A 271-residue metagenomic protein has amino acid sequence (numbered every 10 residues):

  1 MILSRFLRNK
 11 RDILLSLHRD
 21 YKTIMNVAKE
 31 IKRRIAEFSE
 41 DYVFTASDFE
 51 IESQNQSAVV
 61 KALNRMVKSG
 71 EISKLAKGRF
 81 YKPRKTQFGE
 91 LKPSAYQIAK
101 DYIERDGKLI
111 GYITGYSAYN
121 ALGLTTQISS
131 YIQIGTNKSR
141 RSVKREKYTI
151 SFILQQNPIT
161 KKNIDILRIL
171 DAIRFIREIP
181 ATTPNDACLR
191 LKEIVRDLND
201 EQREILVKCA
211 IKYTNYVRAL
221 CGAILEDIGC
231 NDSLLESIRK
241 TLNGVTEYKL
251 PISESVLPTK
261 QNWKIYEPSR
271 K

Functional and structural regions predicted by a protein language model:
M1-I24: Short, intrinsically disordered or compositionally biased N-terminal tails of bacterial proteins
N26-E104: Short beta-edge/loop segments at beta->alpha junctions of small alpha/beta modules that act as binding/recognition
V59, T114-G115, D165: Amphipathic alpha-helical interface surfaces
L75-G78, K108-R145: Short gly/ser-rich loop at a beta-strand->alpha-helix junction or flexible surface loop bordering the NTP-binding
K100-R105, T114-S117, I179-A181: Positively charged, aromatic-accented nucleic-acid-binding surfaces
G107-I110, N157-I164: Structural motif
V143-L154: A short, charged helix-loop
T160-K271: Hydrophobic alpha-helical interaction segments
